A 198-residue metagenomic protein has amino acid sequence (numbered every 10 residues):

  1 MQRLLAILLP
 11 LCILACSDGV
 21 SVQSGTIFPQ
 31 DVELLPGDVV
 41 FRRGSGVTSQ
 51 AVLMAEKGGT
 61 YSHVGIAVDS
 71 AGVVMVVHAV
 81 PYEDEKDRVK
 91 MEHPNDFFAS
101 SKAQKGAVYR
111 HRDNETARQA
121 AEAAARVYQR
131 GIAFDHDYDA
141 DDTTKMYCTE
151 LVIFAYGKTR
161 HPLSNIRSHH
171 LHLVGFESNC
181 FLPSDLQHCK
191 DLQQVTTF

Functional and structural regions predicted by a protein language model:
Q2-L9: Sec-dependent signal peptide recognition, specifically the positively charged N-region followed immediately by
C12-A15: C-terminal motif of bacterial Sec signal peptides marking the signal peptidase cleavage site
S17-P29: Bacterial Sec signal peptide processing site at the extreme N-terminus
D18, D139-F198: Activation targets extended, charge/polar-rich intrinsically disordered C-terminal tails
P36-D38: Loop/turn positions that initiate beta-strands
R42-A107, A133-M146: Glycine-rich catalytic cores of cysteine/serine-nucleophile enzymes that process amide/ester linkages in cell-envelope
S49-Q50, Q104-S168: Active-site nucleophile-His-acid catalytic modules used for acyl/amide transfer and hydrolysis across diverse enzymes
